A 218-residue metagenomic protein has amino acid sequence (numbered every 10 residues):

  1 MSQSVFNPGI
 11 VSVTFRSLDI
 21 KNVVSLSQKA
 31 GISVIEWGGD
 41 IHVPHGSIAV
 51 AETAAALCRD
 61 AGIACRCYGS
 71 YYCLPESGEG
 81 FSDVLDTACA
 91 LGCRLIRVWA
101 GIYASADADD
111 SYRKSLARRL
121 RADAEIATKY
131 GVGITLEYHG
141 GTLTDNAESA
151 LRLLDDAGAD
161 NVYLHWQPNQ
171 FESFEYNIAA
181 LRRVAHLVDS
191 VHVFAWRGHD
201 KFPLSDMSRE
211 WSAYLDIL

Functional and structural regions predicted by a protein language model:
M1-L95, R121, T128, A159 (+2 more regions): N-terminal pre-domain/capping segments
P8, V34-I35, Y68, A122-I217: Acidic/histidine-rich catalytic cores of soluble enzymes
S17-L18, P75-G78, A106, L143-T144 (+2 more regions): Loop/helix-junction capping segments adjacent to catalytic residues or to phosphate/diphosphate-binding pockets
D19, V50, G80, S115-R119 (+2 more regions): Soluble or luminal CAZymes and related metallo-dependent hydrolases
S27, T53-A55, V84-D86, K114-L116 (+3 more regions): Short, hinge-like loop/turn segments at secondary-structure boundaries
I41-V43, I102-D109, S173-E175, R197-P203: A short acidic, helix-capping loop that chelates divalent metal ions and anchors anionic groups
H45-E52, A106-S115: Active-site-adjacent beta->alpha loops and helix N-cap segments on the catalytic face of soluble alpha/beta enzymes
A88-D109, Y130-G140: Active-site groove signature of glycoside hydrolases
